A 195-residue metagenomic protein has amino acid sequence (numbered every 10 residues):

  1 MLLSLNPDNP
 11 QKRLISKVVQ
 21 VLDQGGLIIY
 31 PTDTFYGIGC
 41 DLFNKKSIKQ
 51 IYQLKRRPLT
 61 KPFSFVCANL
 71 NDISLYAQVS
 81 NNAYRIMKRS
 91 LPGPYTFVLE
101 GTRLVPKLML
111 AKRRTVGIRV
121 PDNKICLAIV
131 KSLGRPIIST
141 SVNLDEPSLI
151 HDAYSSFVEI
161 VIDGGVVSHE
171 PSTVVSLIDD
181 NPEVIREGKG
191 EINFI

Functional and structural regions predicted by a protein language model:
M1-I195: Active-site-adjacent structural elements in enzyme catalytic cores
